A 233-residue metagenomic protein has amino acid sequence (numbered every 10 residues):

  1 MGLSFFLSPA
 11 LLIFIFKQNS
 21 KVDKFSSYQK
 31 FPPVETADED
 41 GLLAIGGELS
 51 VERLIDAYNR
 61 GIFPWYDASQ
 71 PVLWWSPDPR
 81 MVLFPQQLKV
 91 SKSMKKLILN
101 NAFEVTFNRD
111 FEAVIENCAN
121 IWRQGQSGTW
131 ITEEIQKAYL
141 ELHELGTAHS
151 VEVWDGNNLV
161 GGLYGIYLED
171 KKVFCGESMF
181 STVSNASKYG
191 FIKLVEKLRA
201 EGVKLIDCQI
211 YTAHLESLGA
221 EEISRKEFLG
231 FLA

Functional and structural regions predicted by a protein language model:
F6-A233: N-acyltransferase acceptor-side catalytic subdomain
